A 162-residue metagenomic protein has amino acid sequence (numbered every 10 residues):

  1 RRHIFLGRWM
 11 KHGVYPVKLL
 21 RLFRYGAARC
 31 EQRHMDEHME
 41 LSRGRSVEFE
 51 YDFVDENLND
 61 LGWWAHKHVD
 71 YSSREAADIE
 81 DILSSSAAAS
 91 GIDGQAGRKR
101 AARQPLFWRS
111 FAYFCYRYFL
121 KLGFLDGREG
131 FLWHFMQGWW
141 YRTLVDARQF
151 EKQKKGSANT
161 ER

Functional and structural regions predicted by a protein language model:
R1-Q153, N159: Catalytic-site signature of metal-activated, phosphate-bearing donor transferases, centered on the GT-A/GT-A-like
